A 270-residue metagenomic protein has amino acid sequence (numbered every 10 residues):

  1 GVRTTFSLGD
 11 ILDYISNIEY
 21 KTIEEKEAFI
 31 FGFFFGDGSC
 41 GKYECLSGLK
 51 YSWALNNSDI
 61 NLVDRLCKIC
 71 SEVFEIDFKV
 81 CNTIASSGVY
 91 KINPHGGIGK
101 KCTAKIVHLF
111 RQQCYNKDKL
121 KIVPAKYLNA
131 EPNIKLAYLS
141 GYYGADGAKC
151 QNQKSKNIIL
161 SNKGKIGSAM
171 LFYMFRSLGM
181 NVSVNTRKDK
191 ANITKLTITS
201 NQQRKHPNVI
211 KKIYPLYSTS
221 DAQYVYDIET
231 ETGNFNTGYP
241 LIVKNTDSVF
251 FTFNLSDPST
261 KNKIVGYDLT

Functional and structural regions predicted by a protein language model:
G1-K190, V209-N245: Intein-associated homing endonuclease modules of the LAGLIDADG/DOD-type, together with closely related HINT-family
K165, N201, L255-S259: Helix N-cap motif at beta-to-alpha junctions
L171, S200-N201: N-terminal start-of-chain detector that recognizes signal peptides and the immediate post-cleavage beginning
A191-S200: C-terminal edge-of-domain segments
Q202-H206: Basic, ligand-binding patches in group-transfer machinery, especially extracytoplasmic/periplasmic segments
T246-T270: Conserved acidic
